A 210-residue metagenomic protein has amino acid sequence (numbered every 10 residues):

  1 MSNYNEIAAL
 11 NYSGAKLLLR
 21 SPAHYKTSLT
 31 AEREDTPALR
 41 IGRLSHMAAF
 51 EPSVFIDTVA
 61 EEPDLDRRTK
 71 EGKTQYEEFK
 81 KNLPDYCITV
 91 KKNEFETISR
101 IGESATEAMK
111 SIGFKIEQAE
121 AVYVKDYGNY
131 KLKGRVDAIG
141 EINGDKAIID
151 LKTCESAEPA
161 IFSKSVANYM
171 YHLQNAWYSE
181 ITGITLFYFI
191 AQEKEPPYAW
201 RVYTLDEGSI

Functional and structural regions predicted by a protein language model:
M1-R135: Metal-dependent nuclease catalytic cores that hydrolyze phosphodiester bonds in DNA/RNA, characterized by
F114-I210: Mg2+/Mn2+-dependent nuclease catalytic core
